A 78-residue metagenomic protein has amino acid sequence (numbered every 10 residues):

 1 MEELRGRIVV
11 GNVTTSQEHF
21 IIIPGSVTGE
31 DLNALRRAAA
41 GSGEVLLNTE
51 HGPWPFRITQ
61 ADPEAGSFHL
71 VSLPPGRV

Functional and structural regions predicted by a protein language model:
M1-V9, G41-E50: Short conserved beta-strand and strand-loop elements enriched in small hydrophobics with frequent Asp/Gly
E2-L32: N-terminal acidic leader/helix
E3, I22, P53, A65-S67: Intrinsic-disorder/low-complexity, polar/charged segments enriched in Ser/Thr/Lys/Arg/Asp/Glu/Gln
D31-A39: Short, conserved charged micro-motifs
L35, R57, F68: Short acidic, gly/pro-rich beta-turn/loop elements at beta-sheet edges and active-site/ligand-binding grooves
W54-A61: Short beta-strand-centered aromatic/proline hotspots
A61-E64, V78: Mixed-charge, Lys/Arg-enriched low-complexity segments
E64-P74: Short, solvent-exposed secondary-structure boundary/capping segments
